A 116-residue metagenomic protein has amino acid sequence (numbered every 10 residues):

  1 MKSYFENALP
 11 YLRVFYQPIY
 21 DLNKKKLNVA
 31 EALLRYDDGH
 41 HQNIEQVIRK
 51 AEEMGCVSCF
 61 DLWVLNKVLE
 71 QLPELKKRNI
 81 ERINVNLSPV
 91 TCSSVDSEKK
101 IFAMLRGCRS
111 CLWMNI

Functional and structural regions predicted by a protein language model:
M1-K50: Active-site core of bacterial EAL-family cyclic-dinucleotide phosphodiesterase domains
K50-C56: A short, internal acetyl-CoA/4′-phosphopantetheine-binding micro-motif in the GNAT/acyltransferase core
S58-I116: Catalytic core of bacterial c-di-GMP phosphodiesterases, primarily the EAL and HD-GYP domains, capturing alpha-helical
